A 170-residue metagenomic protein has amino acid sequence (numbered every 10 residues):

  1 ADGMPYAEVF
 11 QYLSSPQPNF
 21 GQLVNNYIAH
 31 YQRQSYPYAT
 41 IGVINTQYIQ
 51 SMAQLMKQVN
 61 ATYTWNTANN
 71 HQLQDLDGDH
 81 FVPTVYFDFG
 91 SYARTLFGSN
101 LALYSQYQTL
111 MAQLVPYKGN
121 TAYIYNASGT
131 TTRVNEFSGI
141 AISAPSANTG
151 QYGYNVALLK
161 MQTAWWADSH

Functional and structural regions predicted by a protein language model:
A1-H170: Terminal, contiguous helix-loop blocks that mediate binding/assembly
